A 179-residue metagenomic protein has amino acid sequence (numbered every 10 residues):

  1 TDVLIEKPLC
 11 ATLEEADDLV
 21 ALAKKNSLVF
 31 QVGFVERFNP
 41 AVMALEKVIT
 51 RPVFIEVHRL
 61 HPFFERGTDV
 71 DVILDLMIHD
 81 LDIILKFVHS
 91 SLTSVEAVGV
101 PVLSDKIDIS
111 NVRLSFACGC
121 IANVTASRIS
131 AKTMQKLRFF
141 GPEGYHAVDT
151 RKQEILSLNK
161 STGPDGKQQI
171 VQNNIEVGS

Functional and structural regions predicted by a protein language model:
T1-F34: Beta-strand-loop-alpha-helix segment that lines the small-molecule cofactor/substrate pocket of alpha/beta enzymes
L4, V29-Q31, E56, N123 (+1 more regions): Structural detector of well-ordered beta-strand residues that form the stable sheet scaffold of enzyme domains
L9, F34-F38, R51, H58-H61 (+5 more regions): Short, flexible active-site-adjacent loop segments at beta-strand->alpha-helix junctions, enriched in small/polar
E14-S27, M43-K47, T93, S115-A117: Replace "anionic and nucleotidyl ligands
V29, E36-S104: Predominantly a Rossmann-like dinucleotide-binding segment in NAD(P)-dependent oxidoreductases
V35, E143-S179: C-terminal glycine/acidic-rich active-site capping loop/insertion
D82-E154: Contiguous beta-strand/loop segments that form the cofactor/metal-binding neighborhood of enzyme cores
